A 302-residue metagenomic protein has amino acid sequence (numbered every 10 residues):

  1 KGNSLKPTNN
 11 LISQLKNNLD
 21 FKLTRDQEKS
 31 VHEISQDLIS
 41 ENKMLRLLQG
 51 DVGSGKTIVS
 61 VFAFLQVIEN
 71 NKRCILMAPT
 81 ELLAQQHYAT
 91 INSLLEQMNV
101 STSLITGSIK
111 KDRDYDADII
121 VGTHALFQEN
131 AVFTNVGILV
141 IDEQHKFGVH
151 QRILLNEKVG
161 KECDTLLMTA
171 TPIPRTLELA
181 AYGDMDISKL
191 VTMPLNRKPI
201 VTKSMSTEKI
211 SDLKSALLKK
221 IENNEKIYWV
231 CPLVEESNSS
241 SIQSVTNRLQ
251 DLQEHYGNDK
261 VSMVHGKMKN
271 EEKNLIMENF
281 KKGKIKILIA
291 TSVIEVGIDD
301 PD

Functional and structural regions predicted by a protein language model:
K1-N18: Upstream accessory/linker segments immediately N-terminal to the RecA-like ATPase cores of bacterial MutS and a subset
G2-N3, F21, D26, H32 (+2 more regions): Inter-lobe coupling/hinge segments of SF2-like helicase ATPases
